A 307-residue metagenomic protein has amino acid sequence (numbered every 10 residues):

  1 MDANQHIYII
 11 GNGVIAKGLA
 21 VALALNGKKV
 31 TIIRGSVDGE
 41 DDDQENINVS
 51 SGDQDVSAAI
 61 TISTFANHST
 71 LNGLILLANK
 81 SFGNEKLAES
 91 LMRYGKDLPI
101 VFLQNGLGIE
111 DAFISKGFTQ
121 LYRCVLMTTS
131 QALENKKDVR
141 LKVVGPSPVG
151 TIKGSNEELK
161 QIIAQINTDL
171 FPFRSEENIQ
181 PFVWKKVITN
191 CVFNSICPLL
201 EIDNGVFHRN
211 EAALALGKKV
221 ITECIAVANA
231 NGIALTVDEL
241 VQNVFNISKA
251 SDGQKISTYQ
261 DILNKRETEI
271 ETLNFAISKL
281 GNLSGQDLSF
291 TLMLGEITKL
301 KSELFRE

Functional and structural regions predicted by a protein language model:
M1-A59: NAD(P)+-binding Rossmann beta1-loop-alpha1 motif at the extreme N-terminus of oxidoreductases
H6-I7, I75, I100, V149: Conserved hydrophobic helix-helix packing surfaces used for dimerization/oligomerization
I7, K28-V30, I100, Q120-L121 (+1 more regions): Hydrophobic anchor at the start of a short beta-strand that flanks the dinucleotide cofactor-binding loop
D42, D53-K137: Rossmann-like NAD(P)(H) cofactor-binding subdomain of soluble oxidoreductases
L103-F182: Rossmann-fold dinucleotide-binding core
K137-P148, P198-F207, Q254-N264: Helix-loop-beta segment of a Rossmann-like dinucleotide-binding subdomain
Q180-H208, A212-I225: Active-site-proximal catalytic alpha-helix in oxidoreductases
K218-E307: NAD(P)-dependent Rossmann-like dehydrogenase/reductase catalytic/cofactor-binding core
